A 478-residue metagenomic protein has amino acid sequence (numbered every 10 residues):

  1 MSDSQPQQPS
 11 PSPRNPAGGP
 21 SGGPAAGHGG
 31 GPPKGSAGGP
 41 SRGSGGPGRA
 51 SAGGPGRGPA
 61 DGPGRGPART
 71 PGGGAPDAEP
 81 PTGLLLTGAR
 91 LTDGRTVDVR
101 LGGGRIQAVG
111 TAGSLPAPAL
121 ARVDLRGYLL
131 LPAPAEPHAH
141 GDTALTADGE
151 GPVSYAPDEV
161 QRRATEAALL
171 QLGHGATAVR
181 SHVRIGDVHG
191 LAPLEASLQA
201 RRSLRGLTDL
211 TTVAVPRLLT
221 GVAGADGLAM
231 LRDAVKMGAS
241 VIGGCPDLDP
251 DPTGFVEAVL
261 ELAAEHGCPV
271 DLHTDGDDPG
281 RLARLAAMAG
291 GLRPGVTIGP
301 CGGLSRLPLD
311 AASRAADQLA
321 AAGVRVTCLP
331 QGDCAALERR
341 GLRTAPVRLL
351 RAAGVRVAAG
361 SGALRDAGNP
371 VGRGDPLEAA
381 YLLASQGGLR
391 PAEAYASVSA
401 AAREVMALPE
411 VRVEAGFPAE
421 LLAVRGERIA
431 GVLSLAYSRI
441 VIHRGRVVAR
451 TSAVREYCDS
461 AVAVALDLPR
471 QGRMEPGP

Functional and structural regions predicted by a protein language model:
M1-G27, G31-K34, G39-G43, R49 (+7 more regions): Active-site microenvironment of metallo-dependent hydrolases
A89, G104, G127, H138 (+9 more regions): Divalent metal-coordination and catalytic microenvironments
S114-L131: Active-site metal-binding motif and surrounding structural segment of the metallo-beta-lactamase
Y128-L130, P134-E136, L145-H182, D187-R205 (+1 more regions): Alpha-helical scaffold segments that flank or form the walls of functional sites
A133-A144, P269-D277: Histidine-centered catalytic micro-motifs
G149-R162, V213-A225, C245-D247: Active-site mouth loops of central-metabolism enzymes
P216, T220-V222, V235-R343: Active-site core of metal-dependent hydrolases
P269, G290-P294, T344-V424: His/Asp/Glu-enriched, well-ordered alpha-helical/loop segment that forms or immediately abuts the divalent-metal
